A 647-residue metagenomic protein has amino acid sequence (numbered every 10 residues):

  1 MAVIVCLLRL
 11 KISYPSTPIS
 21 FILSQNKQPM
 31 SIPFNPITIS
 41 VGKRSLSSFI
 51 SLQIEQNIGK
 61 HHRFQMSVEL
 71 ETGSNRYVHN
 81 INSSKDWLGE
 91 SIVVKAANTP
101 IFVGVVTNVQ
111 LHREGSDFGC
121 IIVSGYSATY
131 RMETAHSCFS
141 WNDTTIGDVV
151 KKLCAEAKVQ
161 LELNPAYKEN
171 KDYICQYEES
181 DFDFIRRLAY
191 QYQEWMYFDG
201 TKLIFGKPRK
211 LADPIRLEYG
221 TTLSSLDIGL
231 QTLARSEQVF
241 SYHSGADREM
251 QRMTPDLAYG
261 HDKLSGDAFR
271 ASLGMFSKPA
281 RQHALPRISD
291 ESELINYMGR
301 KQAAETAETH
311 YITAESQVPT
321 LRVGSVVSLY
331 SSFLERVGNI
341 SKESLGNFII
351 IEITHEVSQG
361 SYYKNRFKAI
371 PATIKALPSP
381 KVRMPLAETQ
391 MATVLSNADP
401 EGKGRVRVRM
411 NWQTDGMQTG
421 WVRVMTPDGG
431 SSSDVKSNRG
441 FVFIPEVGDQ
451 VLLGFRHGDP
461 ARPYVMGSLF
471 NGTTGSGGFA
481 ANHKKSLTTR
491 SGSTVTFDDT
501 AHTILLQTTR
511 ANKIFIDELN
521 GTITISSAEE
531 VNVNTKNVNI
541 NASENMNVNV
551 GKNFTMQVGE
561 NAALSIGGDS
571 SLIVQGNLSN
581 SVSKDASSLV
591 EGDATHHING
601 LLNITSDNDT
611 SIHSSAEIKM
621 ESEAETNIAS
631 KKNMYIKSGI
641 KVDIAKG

Functional and structural regions predicted by a protein language model:
A2-G647: Amphipathic alpha-helical and helix-coil boundary elements used as assembly and membrane-proximal scaffolds
